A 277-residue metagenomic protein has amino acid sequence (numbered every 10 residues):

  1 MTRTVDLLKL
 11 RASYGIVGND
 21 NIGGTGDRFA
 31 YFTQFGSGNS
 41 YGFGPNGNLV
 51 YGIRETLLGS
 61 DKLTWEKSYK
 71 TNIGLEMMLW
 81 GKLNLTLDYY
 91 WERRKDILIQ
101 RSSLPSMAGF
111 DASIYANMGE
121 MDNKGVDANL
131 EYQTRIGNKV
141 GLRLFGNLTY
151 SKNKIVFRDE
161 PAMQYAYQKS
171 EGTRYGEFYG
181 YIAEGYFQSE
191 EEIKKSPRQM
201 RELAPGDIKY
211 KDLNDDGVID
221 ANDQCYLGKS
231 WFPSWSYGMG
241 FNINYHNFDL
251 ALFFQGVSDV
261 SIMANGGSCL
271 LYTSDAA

Functional and structural regions predicted by a protein language model:
M1-F178, I243-H246: Extracellular/periplasmic, surface-exposed regions of secreted and cell-surface proteins
Y14, Y89-W91, D223, L252-S258: Active-site proximal loops enriched in glycine and acidic residues that flank catalytic Cys/His/Asp and coordinate
N21-I22, A251-F253, V260-I262: Short helix/loop capping segments that flank catalytic or ligand/cofactor-binding pockets
G26-A30, G119, Q133-W231, I262 (+2 more regions): Conserved small-residue
P45-W80, N84, T173-F254: Outer-membrane beta-barrel transmembrane strand signature
E92-K95, L104-S106, G256-V260, G267-L271: Active/binding-pocket-proximal capping segment
Y272-A277: Conserved small/polar residues in nucleotide/adenosyl-binding loops
